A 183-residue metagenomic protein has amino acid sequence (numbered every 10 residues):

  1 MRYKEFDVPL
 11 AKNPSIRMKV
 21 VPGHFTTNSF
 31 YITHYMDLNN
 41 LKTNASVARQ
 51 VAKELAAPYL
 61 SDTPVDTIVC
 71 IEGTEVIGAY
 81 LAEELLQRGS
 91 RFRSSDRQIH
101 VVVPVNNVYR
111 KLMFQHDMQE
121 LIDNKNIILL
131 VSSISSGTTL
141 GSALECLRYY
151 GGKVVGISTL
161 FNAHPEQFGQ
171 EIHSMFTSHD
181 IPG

Functional and structural regions predicted by a protein language model:
M1-P64: Active-site-facing substrate-recognition patch
R2-K12, L144-G183: PRPP-dependent phosphoribosyltransferase catalytic core
A57, E83, Q87, E145 (+1 more regions): Short, well-ordered alpha-helices that flank and scaffold nucleotide-derived cofactor binding pockets
D62, L85-R97, E166-D180: Short acidic, glycine/proline-enriched helix-loop-strand junctions
T63-G73: Short glycine-rich phosphate-binding loop at a beta-alpha junction
D66, K125, V155: Conserved acidic residues
C70, L129-L130: Hydrophobic Val/Ile/Leu positions in short beta-strands of Rossmann-like dinucleotide-binding domains
E75-I128, S135-G141: Short, glycine/charge-rich flexible loops or terminal/linker lids adjacent to PRPP-binding catalytic cores
